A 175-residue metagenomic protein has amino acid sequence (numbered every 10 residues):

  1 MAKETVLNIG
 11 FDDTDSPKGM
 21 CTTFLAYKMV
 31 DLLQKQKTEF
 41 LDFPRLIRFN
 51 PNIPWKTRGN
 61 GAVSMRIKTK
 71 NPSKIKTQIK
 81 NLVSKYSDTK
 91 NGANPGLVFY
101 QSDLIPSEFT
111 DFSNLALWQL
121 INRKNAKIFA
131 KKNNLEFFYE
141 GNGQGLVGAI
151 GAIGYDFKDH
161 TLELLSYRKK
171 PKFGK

Functional and structural regions predicted by a protein language model:
T5-K175: Conserved mixed alpha/beta catalytic, RNA-binding, or beta-rich assembly cores of soluble enzyme, regulatory
